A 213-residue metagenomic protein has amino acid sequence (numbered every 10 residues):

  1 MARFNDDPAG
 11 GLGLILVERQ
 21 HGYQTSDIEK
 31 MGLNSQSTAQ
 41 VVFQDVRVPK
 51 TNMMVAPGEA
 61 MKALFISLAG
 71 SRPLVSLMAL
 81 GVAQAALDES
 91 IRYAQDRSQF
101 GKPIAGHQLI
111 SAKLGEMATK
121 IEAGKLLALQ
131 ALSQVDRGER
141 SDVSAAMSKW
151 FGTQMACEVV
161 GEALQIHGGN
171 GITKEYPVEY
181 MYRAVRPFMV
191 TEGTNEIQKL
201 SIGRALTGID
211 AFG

Functional and structural regions predicted by a protein language model:
M1-R3, L16-E18, V42-Q44, V55 (+1 more regions): Short beta-strand-to-turn element immediately C-terminal to the catalytic PLP-Schiff-base lysine in fold type I
M1-S26: A short core secondary-structure module
F4, G32-L33, R72, K149: Active-site PLP-lysine loop of aminotransferase-like
N5-A9, L16, G32-S35, A56-P57 (+1 more regions): Solvent-exposed alpha-helices and their adjacent loops that cap or buttress functional pockets in soluble metabolic
A9-L12, S37-T38, K50: Short coil/turn connectors at secondary-structure junctions
E18-R47: Flexible, small-/acidic-enriched active-site or ligand-binding loops
Q40-V42, E59, I66-G213: Alpha-helical interface subdomain recognition
Q44-A63: Long, acidic (Asp/Glu-rich), low-complexity accessory segments flanking structured domains
